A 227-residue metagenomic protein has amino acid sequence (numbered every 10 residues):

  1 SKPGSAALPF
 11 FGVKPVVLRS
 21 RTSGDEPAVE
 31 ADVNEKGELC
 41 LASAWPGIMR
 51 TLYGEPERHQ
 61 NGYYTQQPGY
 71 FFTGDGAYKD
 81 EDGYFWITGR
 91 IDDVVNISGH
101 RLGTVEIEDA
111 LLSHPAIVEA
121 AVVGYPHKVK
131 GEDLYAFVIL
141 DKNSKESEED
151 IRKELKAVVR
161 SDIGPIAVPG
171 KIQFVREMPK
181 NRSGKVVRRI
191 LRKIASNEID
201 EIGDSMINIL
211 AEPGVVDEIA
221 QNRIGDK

Functional and structural regions predicted by a protein language model:
S1-Y84, I91-V94, I107, N143: Conserved AMP-binding/adenylate-forming
P46-N61, P68-G69, F85, V95-L102 (+2 more regions): AMP-binding adenylation
